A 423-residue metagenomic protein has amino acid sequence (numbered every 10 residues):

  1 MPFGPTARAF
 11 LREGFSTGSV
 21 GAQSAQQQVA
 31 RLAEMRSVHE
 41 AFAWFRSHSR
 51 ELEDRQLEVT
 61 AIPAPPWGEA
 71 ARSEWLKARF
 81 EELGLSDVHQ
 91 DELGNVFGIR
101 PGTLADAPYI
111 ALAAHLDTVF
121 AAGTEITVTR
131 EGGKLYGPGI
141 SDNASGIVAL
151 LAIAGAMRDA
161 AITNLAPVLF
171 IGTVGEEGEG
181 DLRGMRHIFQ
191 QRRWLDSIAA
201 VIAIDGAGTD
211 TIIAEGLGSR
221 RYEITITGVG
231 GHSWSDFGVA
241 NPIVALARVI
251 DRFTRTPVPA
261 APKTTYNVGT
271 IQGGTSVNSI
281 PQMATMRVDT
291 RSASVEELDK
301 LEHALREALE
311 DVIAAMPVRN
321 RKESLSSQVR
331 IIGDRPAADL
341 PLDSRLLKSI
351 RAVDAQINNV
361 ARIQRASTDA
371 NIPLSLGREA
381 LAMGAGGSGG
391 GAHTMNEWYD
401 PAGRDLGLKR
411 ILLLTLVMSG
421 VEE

Functional and structural regions predicted by a protein language model:
F10, G14-I62, G216-G218: N-terminal hydrophobic or amphipathic helices/low-complexity stretches enriched in small/hydrophobic/Pro/Gly
G21-R36, E40, P242-E423: Metal-dependent amide/peptide-bond hydrolase catalytic core, centered on the "pita-bread" metallohydrolase fold
R55-E58, I62-D106: A non-catalytic alpha/beta surface segment that caps or lines the substrate-entry region of metallo-dependent hydrolase
I99-S145, L165, I202: Catalytic-core environment of secreted peptidases
L116-R130, A214-T225, L381: Acidic-glycine-rich active-site phosphate/pyrophosphate-binding loop
I126-G139, T227-G231, A355, A392-H393: Glycine/charged-rich beta-loop-alpha catalytic/anionic-binding loops adjacent to active sites
K134-L135, G139-L217, P259, N278 (+1 more regions): Acidic/histidine-rich catalytic neighborhood of metal-dependent amide-processing enzymes
